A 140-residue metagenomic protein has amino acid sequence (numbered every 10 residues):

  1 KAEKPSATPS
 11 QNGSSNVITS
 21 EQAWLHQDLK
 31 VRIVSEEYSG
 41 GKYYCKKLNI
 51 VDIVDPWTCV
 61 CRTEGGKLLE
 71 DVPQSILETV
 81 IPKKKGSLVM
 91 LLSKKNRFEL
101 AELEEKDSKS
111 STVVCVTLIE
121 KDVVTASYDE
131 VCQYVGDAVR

Functional and structural regions predicted by a protein language model:
K1-K30, D71-S75, T79, K85 (+1 more regions): Long, compositionally biased intrinsically disordered regions
H26-Q27, I33-D71, M90-S93, R97 (+1 more regions): Basic/aromatic-rich interaction segments and small domains that mediate binding to polyanionic partners
